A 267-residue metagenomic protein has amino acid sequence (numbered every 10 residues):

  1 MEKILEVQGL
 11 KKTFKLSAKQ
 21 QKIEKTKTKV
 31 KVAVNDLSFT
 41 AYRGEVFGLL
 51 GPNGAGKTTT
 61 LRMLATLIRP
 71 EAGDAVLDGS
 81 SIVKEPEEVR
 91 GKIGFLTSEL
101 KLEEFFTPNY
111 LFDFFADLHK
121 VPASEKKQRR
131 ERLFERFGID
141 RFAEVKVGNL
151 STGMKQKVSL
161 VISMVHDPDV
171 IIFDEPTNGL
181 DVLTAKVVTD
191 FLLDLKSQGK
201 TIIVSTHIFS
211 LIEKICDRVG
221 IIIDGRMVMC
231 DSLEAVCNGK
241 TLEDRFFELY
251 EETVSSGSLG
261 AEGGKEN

Functional and structural regions predicted by a protein language model:
G73-K84, E88-V89: Conserved ABC transporter NBD signature motif
D113, D117, S124-F142: Conserved ABC ATPase "signature" region
K146-L150: Conserved ABC ATPase signature
I171-E175: Catalytic Walker B motif of ABC-type/P-loop ATPase nucleotide-binding domains
K186-Q198: Helical segment within the ABC ATPase nucleotide-binding domain
C230-D231: ABC ATPase "signature
